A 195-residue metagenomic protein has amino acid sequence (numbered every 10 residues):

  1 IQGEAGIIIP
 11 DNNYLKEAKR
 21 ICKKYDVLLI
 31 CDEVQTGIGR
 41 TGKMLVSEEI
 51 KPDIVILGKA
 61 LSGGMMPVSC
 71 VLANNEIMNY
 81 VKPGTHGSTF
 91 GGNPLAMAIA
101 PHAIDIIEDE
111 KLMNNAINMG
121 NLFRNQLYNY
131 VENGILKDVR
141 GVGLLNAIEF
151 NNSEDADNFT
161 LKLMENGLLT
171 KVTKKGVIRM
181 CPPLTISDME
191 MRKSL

Functional and structural regions predicted by a protein language model:
I1-L195: Conserved N-terminal phosphate-binding loop of PLP-dependent enzymes in the Aspartate aminotransferase
